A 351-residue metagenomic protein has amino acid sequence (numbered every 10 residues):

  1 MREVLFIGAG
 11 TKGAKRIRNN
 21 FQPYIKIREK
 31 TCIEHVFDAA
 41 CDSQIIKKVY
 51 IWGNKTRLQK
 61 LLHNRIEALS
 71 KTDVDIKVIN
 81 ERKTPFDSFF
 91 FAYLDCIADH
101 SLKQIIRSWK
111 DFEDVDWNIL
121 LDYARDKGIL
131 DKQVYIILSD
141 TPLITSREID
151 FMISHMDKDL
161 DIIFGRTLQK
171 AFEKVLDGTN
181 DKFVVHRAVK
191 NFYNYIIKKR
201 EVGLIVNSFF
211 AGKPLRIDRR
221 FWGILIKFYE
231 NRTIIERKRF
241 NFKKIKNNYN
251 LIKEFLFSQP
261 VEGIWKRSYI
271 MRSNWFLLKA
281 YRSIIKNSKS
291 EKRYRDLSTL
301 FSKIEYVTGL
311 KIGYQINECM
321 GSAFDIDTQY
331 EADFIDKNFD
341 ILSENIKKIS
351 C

Functional and structural regions predicted by a protein language model:
M1-N19: N-terminal nucleotide-binding beta1-loop-alpha1 segment
E3-V4, G13, K30-K132, R293-D296: Conserved N-terminal catalytic core of the sugar/cofactor nucleotidyltransferase
I7-A9, G53-K55, L138, R166: Short beta-strand/turn micro-motifs composed of small residues that flank or help shape donor/cofactor-binding pockets
N20-Y24: Short glycine-enriched, charge-decorated loop/helix-capping segments at active-site entrances that position
D131-D140: Short beta-strand-to-loop acidic/aromatic patch adjacent to the donor-nucleotide binding site
I144-L310, Q315-M320: Conserved core of the sugar-phosphate nucleotidyltransferase
T328: Short, conserved phosphate/pyrophosphate- and ester-handling motifs at nucleotide-, phospho-/glycolipid
A332-I335: Short amphipathic alpha-helices within nucleic acid-binding modules
